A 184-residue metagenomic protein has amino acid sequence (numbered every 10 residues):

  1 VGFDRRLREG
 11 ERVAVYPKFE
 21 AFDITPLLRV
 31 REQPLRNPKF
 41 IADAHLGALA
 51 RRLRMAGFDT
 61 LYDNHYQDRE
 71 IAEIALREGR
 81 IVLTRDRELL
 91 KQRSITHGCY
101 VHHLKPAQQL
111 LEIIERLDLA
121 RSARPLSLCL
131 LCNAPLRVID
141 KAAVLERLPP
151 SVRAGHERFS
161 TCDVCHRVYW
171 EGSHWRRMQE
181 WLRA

Functional and structural regions predicted by a protein language model:
V1-R6: Short acidic beta-strand-loop surface patches of small beta-rich interaction domains
R8-V15: Loop/turn positions that initiate beta-strands
E20-R31: Short, Lys/Arg- and Gly-enriched loop/turn segments at beta-strand edges
A44-G47, T84-L89: Short, polar loop motifs at secondary-structure junctions
Y66-R80, L89-L90: BRCT (BRCA1 C-terminal) domain core and associated BRCT-interaction motifs
L126, F159: Residues immediately within or flanking Cys/His clusters that coordinate Zn2+ in small zinc-binding modules
C129-C132, C162-C165: Short cysteine-rich clusters marking metal-coordination/redox-active sites
A134-K141, W170: Short functional micro-motifs and their immediate structural scaffolds
